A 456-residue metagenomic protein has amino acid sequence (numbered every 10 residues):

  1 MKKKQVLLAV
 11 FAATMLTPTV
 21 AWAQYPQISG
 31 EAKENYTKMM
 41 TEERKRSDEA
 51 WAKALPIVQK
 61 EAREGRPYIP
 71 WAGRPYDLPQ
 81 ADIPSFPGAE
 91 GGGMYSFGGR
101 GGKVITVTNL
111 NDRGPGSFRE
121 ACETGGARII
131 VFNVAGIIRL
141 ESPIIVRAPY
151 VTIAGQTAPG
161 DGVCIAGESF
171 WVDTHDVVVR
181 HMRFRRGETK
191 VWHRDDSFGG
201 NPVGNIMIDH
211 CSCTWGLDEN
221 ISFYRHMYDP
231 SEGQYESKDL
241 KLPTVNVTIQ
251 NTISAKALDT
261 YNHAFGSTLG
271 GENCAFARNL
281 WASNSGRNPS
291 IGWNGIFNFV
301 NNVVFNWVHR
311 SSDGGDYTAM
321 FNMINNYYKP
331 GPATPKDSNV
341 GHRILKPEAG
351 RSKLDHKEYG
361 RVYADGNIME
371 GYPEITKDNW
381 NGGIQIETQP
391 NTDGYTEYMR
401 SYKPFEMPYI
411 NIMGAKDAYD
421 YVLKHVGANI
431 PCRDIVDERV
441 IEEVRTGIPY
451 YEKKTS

Functional and structural regions predicted by a protein language model:
M1-A9: Bacterial N-terminal signal peptides that target proteins for export
A9-P18: Bacterial N-terminal signal peptides
T19-A23: Sec/Tat signal peptide C-region and signal peptidase I cleavage site
Q24-G98, K103, E123-T124, V146 (+1 more regions): Long, contiguous C-terminal flanking segments immediately downstream of a protein's structured core
K103-D112, C122-R139, A148-A158: Glycine-rich repeat segments that build the extracellular carbohydrate-interaction surface of secreted and virion
R119-G126, I137-T152, V163-R180, R186-V203: Extracellular beta-strand-rich solenoid/capping regions of secreted or surface-exposed proteins that bind or remodel
Y150, G155, P159, H175-R186 (+7 more regions): Right-handed parallel beta-helix
